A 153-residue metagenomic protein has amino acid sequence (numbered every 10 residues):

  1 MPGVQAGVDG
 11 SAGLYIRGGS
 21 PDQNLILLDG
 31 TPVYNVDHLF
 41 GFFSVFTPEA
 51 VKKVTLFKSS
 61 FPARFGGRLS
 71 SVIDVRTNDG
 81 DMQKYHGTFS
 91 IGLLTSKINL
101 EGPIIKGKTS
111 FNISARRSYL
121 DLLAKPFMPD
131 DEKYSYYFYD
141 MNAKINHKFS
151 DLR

Functional and structural regions predicted by a protein language model:
M1-P62, V72, T77-D79: Periplasmic N-terminal accessory/gating domains of Gram-negative outer-membrane beta-barrel systems
S11, G41, V51, R68-S70 (+3 more regions): Transmembrane beta-barrel architecture of outer-membrane proteins
N24, D81-Q83, K97, K108 (+1 more regions): Residue-level signal for secondary-structure boundary sites
H38, K84-H86, F127-E132: Extracellular loop and loop/strand-boundary signature of outer-membrane beta-barrel proteins
K52-L56, S71-V72, R76-I91, K106-A115: Transmembrane beta-strand segments of Gram-negative outer membrane beta-barrel proteins
A63-G67: A short glycine-leucine-enriched loop at secondary-structure breakpoints that most characteristically corresponds
G92-R117, D130-R153: Transmembrane beta-barrel wall of Gram-negative outer-membrane proteins
L120-P126: Outer-membrane beta-barrel proteins
